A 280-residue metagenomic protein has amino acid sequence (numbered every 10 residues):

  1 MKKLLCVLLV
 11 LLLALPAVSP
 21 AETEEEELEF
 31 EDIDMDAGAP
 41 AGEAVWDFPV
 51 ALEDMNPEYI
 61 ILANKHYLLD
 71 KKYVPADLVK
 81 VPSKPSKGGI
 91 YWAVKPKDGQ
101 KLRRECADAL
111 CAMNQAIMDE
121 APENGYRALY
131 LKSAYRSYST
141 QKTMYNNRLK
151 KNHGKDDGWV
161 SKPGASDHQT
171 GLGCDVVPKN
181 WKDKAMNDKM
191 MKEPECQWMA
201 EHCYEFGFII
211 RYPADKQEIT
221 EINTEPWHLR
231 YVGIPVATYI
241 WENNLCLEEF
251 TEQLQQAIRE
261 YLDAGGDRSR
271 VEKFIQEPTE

Functional and structural regions predicted by a protein language model:
M1-K2, E272: Generic cytosolic/nucleocytoplasmic N-terminal low-complexity/intrinsically disordered segments
K3-E22: Sec-dependent N-terminal signal peptides of Gram-positive bacterial secreted proteins and lipoproteins
A21-A134, Y138-E280: Extracytoplasmic cell-surface/polysaccharide-interacting catalytic and binding patches
